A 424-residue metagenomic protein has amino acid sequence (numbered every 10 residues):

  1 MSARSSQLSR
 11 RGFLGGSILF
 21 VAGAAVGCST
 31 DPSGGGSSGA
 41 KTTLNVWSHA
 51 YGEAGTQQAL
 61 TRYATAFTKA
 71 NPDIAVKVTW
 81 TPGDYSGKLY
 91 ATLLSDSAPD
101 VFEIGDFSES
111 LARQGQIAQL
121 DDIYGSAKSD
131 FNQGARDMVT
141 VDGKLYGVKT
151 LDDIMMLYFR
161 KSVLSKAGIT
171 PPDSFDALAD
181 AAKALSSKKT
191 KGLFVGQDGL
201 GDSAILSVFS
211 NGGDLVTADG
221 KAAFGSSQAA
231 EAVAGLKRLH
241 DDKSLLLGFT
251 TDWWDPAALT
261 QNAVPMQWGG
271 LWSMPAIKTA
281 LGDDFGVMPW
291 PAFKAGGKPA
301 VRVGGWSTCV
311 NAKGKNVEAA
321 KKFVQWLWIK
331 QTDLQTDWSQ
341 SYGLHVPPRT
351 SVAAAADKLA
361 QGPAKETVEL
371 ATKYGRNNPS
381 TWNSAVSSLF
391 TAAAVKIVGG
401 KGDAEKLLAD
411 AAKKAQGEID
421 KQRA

Functional and structural regions predicted by a protein language model:
S2-E109, K294, A319, K406 (+1 more regions): Conserved N-terminal structural module of periplasmic/extracytoplasmic solute-binding proteins
R62, A66-F131, K166-D173, A258 (+2 more regions): Extracytoplasmic "Venus flytrap"/periplasmic binding protein-like
G105-M155, A179, G286-M288, A356-K358 (+1 more regions): Hinge/lid segment of periplasmic solute-binding proteins
A112-Q116, A135-T170, G196-A218, R302-N311 (+1 more regions): Periplasmic solute-binding protein
D121-Q133, L193, G213-A232, K278-A280 (+2 more regions): Short, solvent-exposed loop/beta-turn-alpha elements that line the ligand-binding surface or hinge of extracytoplasmic
S165, D241, T372-A424: Conserved C-terminal helix/tail region of periplasmic/extracytoplasmic solute-binding proteins
A182, K221-F249: Glycine-centered hinge/linker elements that transmit conformational signals in sensory and ligand-binding systems
S273-D283, F293-A392, K421-R423: C-terminal lobe and pocket-closing loops of periplasmic/extracytoplasmic Venus-flytrap solute-binding proteins
